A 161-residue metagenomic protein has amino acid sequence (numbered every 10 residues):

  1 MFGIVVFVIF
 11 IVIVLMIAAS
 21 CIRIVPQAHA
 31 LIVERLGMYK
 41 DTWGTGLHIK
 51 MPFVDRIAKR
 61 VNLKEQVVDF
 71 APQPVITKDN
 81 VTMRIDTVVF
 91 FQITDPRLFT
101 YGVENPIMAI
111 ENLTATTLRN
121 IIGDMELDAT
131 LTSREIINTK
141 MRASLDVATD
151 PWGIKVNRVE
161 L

Functional and structural regions predicted by a protein language model:
F2-I22: Single-pass alpha-helical transmembrane signal-anchor segments
A18-S20, A28, A71-P72: Short beta-alpha junctions and helix-cap segments that line functional grooves
V25, V33-K40, M51-L161: Amphipathic, interface-forming alpha-helical segments with heptad-repeat character
T42-G44: A compositional/sequence signature of small-hydrophobic, Ser/Thr/Pro-rich patches that often harbor a TxxH
